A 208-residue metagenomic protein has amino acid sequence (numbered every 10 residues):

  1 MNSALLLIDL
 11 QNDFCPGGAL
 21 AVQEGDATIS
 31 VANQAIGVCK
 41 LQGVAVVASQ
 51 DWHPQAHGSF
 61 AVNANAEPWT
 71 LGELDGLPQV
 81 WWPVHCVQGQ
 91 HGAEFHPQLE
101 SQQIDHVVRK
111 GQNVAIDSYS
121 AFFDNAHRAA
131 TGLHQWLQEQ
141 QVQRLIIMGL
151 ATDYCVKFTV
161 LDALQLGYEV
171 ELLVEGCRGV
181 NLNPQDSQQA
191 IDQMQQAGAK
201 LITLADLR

Functional and structural regions predicted by a protein language model:
M1-L5: Extreme N-terminal starter segment of soluble prokaryotic enzymes
I8, Q50, V174: Active-site flanking residues adjacent to catalytic metal/cofactor-binding acidic residues
G18-G25, A121-N125: Short glycine-enriched, charge-decorated loop/helix-capping segments at active-site entrances that position
V22-G37: Short catalytic helix/loop segments, enriched in acidic residues and glycine and frequently bearing histidine
N33-Q143: Active-site alpha/beta core segments
A35-I36, V156-G167: Histidine-anchored nucleotide/phosphate-binding helix
V80-P83, P97-H106, P184-R208: Structural recognition of alpha->loop->beta junctions
M148-G149, E169-N181: A short glycine-rich beta-strand->turn/loop micro-motif centered on a GG-aromatic cluster
